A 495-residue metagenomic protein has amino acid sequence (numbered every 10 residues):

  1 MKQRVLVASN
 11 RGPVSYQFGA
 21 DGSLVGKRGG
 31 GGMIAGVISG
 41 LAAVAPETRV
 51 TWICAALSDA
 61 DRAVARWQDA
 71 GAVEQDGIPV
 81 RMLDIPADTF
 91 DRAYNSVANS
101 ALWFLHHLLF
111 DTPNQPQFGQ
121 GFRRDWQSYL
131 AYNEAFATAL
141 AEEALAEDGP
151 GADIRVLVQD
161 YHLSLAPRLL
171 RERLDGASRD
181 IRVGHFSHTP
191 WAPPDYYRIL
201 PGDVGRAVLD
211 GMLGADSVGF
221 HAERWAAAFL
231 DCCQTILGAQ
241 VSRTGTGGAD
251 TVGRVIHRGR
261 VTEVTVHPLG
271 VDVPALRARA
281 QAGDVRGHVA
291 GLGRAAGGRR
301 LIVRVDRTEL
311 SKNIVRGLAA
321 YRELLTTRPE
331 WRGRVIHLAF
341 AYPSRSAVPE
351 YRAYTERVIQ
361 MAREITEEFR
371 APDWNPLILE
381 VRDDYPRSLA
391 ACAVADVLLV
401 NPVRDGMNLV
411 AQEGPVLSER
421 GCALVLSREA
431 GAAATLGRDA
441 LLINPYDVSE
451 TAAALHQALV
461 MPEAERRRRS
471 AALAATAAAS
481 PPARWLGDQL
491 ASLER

Functional and structural regions predicted by a protein language model:
M1-R495: Catalytic cores of carbohydrate-active enzymes across secretory and cytosolic contexts
